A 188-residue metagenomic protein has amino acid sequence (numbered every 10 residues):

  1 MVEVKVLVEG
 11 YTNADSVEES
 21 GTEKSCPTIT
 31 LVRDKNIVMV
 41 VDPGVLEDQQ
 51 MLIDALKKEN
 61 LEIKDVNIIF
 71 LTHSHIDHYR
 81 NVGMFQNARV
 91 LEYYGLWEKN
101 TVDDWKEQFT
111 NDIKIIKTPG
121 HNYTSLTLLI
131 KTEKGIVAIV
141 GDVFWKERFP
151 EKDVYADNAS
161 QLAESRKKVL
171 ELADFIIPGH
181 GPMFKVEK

Functional and structural regions predicted by a protein language model:
M1-N36, K167-L172: Zn-dependent metallo-beta-lactamase
M1-V4, R33-V38, K106-K114, K131-V137: Beta-strand-turn-beta hairpins that frame and shape the catalytic cleft of phosphate-ester-processing enzymes
S16, Q50-L52, Y79-N81, F149-P150 (+1 more regions): Short glycine-/acidic-enriched loop or helix-start segments at secondary-structure transitions that form or flank
S20, K24-C26, G44-N111: Active-site HxH/HxHxD metal-binding segment of metal-dependent hydrolases
T22-K24, P119-N122: A short catalytic or substrate-binding loop motif that flags glycine-/basic-rich loops and adjacent residues that bind
T28-T30, K114, T124-L128: Short beta-strand micro-motifs in enzyme catalytic cores
V41-P43, D65-H75, N81, L91-Y94 (+4 more regions): Active-site neighborhood of phospho(di)ester-bond hydrolases with catalytic His/Asp-centered motifs
Y123-K188: Metallo-beta-lactamase
